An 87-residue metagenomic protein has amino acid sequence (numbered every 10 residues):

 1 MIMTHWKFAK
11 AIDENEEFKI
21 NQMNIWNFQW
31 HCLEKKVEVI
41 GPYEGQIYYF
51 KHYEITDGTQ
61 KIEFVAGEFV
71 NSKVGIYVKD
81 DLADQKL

Functional and structural regions predicted by a protein language model:
M1-M3, Q85-L87: Short intrinsically disordered terminal tails
M3-H5, I25: N-terminal leader/targeting segments
W6-F8, D80: Short, intrinsically disordered, low-complexity terminal segments
F8-A9, D13-Q22: Negatively charged, low-complexity tracts enriched in Asp/Glu with abundant Ser/Thr
K10-I12, G67, D84: Intrinsic disorder/low-complexity segments
Q22-V78, L82: Acidic, low-complexity, intrinsically disordered interaction modules
